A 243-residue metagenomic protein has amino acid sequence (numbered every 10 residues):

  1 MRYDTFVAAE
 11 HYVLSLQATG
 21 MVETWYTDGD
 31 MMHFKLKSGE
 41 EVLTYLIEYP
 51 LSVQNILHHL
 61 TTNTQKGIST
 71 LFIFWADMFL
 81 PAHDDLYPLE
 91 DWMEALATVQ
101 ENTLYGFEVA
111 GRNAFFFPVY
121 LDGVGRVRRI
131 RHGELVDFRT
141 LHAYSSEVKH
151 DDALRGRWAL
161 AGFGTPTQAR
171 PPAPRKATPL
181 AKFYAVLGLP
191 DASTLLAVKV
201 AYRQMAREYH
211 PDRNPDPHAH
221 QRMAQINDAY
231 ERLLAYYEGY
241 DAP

Functional and structural regions predicted by a protein language model:
M1-Q65: Extended interfacial segments that mediate partner engagement and assembly in macromolecular machines
I47-Y49, W75-A76, P190: Histidine- and/or cysteine-centered catalytic micro-motif in compact active-site loops
I68-T167, T178-P179, Y184-L187: Long C-terminal interaction/binding lobes of large macromolecular proteins
F163-R213, P217, M223-P243: N-terminal J-domain/J-like co-chaperone modules of DnaJ/Hsp40 proteins
